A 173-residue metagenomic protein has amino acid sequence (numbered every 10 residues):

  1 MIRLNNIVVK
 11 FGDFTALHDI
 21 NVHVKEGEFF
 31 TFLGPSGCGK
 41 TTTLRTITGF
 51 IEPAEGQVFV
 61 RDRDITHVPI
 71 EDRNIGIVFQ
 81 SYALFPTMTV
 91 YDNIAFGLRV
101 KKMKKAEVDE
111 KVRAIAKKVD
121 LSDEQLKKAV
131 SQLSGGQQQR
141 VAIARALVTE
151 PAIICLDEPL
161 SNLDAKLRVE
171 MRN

Functional and structural regions predicted by a protein language model:
L33-P35: The feature captures the beta-strand-to-loop junction immediately N-terminal to the Walker
T41-L44, V141: ABC ATPase nucleotide-binding domain helices that frame the ATP-binding cleft
T48: Helix-to-loop junction immediately C-terminal to a conserved catalytic motif
A54-Q57, E107: Conserved coupling/switch loops of ABC nucleotide-binding domains, chiefly the family-specific signature
G56-D64: Conserved ABC transporter NBD signature motif
I70-G76, L84-N173: ABC ATPase nucleotide-binding domains
